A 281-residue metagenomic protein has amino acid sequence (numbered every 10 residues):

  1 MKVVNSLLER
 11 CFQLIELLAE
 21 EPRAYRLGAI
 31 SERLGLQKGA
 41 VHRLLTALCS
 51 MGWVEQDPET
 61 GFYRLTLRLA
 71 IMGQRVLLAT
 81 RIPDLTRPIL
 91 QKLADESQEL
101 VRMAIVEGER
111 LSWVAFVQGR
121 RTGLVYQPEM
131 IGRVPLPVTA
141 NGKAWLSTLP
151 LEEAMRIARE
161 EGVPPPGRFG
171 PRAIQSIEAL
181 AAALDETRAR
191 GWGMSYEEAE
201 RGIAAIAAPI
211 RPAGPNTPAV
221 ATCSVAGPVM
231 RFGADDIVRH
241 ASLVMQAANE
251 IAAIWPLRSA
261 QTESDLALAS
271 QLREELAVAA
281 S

Functional and structural regions predicted by a protein language model:
M1-D84, N249-L257, V278-A279: N-terminal helix-turn-helix
V4-L8, L27, F62, T66 (+8 more regions): Short, structured helix-loop boundary elements
L17, R33, L85-E96, R102 (+4 more regions): Amphipathic alpha-helical regulatory segments at dimerization interfaces that relay allosteric signals between sensory
V54-Q56, M103-A104, I210: A structural signal for short hydrophobic beta-strand segments in well-ordered beta-sheet cores
T60, R64-V163: Amphipathic alpha-helical effector-binding/dimerization core of metabolite-sensing transcriptional regulators
R172-E250, A267: Extended hydrophobic
A260-S281: Signal-transducing coiled-coil/dimerization helices and immediately adjacent hinge/linker segments that couple sensory
